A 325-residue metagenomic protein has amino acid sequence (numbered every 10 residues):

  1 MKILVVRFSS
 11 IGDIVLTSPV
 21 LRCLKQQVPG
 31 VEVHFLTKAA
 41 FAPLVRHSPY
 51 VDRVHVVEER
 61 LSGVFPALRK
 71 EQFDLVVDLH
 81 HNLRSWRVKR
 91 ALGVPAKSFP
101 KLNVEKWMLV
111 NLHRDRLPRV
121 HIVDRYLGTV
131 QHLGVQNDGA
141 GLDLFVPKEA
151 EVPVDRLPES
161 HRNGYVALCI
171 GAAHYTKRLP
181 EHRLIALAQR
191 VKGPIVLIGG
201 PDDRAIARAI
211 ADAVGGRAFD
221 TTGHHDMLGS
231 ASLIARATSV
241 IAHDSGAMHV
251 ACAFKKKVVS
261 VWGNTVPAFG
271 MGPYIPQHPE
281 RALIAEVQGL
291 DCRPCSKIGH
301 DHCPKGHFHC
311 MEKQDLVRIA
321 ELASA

Functional and structural regions predicted by a protein language model:
M1-L4: Extreme N-terminal starter segment of soluble prokaryotic enzymes
R7-T17, F41-L44, D78, A173-P180: A short, glycine/small-residue-rich beta-strand->loop->alpha-helix junction that serves as a flexible
I14-Q27, I185-A188: Histidine-anchored nucleotide/phosphate-binding helix
G30-V64, R217, A285-L290: Conserved nucleotide-sugar phosphate-binding/catalytic loop shared by glycosyltransferases and other
H55-F145, R162-C169, V266-A268, H278: Conserved nucleotide-diphosphate donor binding/catalytic pocket of glycan-assembly enzymes
S62, T176, P180-N264: Donor-binding and catalytic core of enzymes assembling or modifying cell-surface/extracellular glycoconjugates
S98-E105, D212, R217-T221, C252-S324: Nucleotide-sugar donor-binding patch of glycosyltransferase catalytic domains
D138, L144-F145, E149-R208, T265 (+1 more regions): Active-site donor-nucleotide binding/catalytic segment of nucleotide-sugar enzymes
